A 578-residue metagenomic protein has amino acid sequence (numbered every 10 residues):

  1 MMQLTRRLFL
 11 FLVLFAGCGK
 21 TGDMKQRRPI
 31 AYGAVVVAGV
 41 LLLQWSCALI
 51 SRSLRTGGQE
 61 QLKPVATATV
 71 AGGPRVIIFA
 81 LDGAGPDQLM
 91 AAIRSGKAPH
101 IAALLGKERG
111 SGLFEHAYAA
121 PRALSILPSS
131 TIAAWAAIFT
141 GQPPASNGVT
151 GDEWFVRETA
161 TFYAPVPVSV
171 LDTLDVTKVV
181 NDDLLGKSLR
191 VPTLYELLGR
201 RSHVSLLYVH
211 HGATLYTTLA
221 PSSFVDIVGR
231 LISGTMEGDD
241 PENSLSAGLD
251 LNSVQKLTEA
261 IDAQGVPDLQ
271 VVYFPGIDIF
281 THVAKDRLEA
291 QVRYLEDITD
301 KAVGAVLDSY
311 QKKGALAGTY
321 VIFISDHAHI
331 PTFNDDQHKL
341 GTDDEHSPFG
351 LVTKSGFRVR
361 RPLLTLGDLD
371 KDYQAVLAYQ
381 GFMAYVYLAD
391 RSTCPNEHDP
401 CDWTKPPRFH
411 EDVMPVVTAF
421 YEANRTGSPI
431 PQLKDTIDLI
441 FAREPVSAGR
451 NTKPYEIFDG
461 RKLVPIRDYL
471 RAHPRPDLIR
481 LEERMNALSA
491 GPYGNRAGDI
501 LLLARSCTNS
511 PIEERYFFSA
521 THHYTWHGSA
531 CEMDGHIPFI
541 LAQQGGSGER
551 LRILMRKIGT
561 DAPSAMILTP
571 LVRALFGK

Functional and structural regions predicted by a protein language model:
L49-A117: Active-site-proximal N-terminal segment of extracellular/periplasmic enzymes that hydrolyze or transfer
A71-L89, A103-L104, I138, L198 (+7 more regions): Beta-strand elements within well-structured catalytic alpha/beta cores of enzymes that handle phosphate/sulfate esters
D87-N147, E153, H203: Short, structured active-site-proximal loop/turn typified by the sulfatase FGly-forming signature C/S-X-P-X-R
F139-R287, P511-I512, A574: His/Asp/Glu-rich, glycine-adjacent segments that coordinate divalent cations and/or stabilize oxyanion chemistry on
Y163, K187-V191, G367-L571, L575: Active-site neighborhoods of enzymes that stabilize oxyanions during catalysis
A247-G265, Q270, I277-T319, H329-P331 (+5 more regions): A long, amphipathic alpha-helix that forms part of the scaffold/cap immediately adjacent to metal-dependent active
G318-T319, S325-C394: Acidic/histidine-rich catalytic neighborhood
